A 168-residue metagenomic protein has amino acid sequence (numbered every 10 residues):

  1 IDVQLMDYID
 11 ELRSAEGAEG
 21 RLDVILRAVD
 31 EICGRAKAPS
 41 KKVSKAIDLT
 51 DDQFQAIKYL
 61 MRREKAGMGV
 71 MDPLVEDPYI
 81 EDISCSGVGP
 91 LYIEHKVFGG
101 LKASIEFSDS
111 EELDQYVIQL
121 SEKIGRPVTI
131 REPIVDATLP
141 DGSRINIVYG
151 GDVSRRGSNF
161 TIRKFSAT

Functional and structural regions predicted by a protein language model:
I1-V97: N-terminal anchoring/assembly modules that precede and organize ATP-driven motor systems
C85-S86, P90-T168: P-loop NTP-binding catalytic core
